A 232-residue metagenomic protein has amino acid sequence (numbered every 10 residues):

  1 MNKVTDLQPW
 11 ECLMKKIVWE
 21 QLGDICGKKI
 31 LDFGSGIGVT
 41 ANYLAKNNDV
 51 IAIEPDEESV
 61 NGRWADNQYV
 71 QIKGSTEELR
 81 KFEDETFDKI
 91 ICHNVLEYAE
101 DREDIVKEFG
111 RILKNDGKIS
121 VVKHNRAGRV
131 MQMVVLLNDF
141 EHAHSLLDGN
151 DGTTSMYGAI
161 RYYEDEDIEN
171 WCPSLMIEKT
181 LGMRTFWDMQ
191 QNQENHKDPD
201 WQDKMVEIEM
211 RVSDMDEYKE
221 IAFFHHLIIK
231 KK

Functional and structural regions predicted by a protein language model:
M1-K28, V39-Y43, S59-G62, Q191: Conserved class I S-adenosyl-L-methionine
I37-E78: Class I SAM-dependent methyltransferase SAM/SAH-binding core
R80-K89: A short acidic, Gly/Pro-enriched loop at the edge of an enzyme's catalytic core that lines a small-molecule cofactor
K89-D101: A short SAM/SAH-binding and catalytic strip from SAM-dependent methyltransferases
E103-K118: A short glycine-rich, Lys/Arg-flanked "PGG" loop and its adjoining helix->strand segment in the class I
S120-L146: Conserved class I S-adenosyl-L-methionine
Y157-L175, T180: Short alpha-helix
K179-K232: A C-terminal cap/extension of S-adenosyl-L-methionine-dependent methyltransferases that defines the acceptor-substrate
